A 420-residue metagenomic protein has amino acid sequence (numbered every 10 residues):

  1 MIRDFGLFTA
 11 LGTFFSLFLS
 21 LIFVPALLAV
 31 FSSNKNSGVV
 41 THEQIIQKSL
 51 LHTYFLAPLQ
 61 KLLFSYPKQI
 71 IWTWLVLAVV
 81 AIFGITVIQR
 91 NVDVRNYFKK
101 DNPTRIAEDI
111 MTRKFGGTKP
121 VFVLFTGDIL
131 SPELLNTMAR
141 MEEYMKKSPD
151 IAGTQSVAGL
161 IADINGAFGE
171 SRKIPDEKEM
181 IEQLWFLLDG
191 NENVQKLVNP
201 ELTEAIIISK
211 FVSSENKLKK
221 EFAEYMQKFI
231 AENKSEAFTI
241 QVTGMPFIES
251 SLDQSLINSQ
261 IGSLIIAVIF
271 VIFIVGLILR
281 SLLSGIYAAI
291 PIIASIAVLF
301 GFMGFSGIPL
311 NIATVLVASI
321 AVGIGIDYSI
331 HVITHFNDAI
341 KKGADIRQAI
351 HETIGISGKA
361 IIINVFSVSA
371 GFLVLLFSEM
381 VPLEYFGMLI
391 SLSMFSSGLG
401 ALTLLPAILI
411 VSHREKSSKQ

Functional and structural regions predicted by a protein language model:
I2-G6, A10, F55-S65, E108 (+8 more regions): Alpha-helical membrane-interface segments at transmembrane helix boundaries
D4-I22, G285-F305, A321, Y385-L402: Small-residue-enriched core segments of transmembrane alpha-helices in multipass membrane transport and channel
L11-F14, I272-V275, I292-I293, P309-I333 (+2 more regions): Hydrophobic transmembrane alpha-helices
L17-S20, A289, I324, K341-S378 (+1 more regions): Pore- and gate-forming transmembrane helices of large, multi-pass membrane proteins
F18-A78, K341, H351, L404-Q420: Interfacial helix-loop-helix hairpins and adjacent transmembrane helices of multi-pass alpha-helical membrane proteins
L62, Y66-F186: Juxtamembrane segments of multi-pass membrane proteins
A139, W185-V271: Extracytoplasmic
G262-I308, F377-V381: Interfacial segments of transmembrane alpha-helices in multi-pass membrane proteins
